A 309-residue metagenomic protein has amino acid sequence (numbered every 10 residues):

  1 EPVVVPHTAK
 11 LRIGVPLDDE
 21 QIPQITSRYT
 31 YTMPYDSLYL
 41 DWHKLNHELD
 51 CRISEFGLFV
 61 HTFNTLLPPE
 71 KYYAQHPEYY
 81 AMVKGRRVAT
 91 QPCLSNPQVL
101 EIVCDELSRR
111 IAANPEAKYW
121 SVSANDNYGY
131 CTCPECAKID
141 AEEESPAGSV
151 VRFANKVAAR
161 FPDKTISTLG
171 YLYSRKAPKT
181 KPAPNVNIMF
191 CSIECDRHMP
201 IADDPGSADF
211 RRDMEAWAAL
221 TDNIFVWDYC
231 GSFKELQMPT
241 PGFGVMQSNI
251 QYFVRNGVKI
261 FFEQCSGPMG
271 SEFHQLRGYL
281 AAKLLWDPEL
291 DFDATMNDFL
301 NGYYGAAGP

Functional and structural regions predicted by a protein language model:
E1-P162, S167, N187-F190, E215-G242: Feature activates predominantly on carbohydrate-active enzymes
L11, L17-E20, Q24, V88 (+2 more regions): Substrate-binding groove of N-acetylhexosamine-processing glycoside hydrolases
